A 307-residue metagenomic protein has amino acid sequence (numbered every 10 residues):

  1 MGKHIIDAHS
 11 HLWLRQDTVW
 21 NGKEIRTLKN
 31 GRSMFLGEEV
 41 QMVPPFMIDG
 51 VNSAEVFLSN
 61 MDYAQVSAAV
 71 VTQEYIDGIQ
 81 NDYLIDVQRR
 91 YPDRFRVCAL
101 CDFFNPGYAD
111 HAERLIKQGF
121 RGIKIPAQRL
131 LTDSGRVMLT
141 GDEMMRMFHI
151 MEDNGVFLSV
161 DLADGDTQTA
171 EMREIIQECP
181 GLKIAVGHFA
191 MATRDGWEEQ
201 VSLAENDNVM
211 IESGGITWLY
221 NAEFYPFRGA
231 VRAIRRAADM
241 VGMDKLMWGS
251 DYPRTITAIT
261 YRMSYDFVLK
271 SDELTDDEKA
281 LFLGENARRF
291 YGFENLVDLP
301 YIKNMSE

Functional and structural regions predicted by a protein language model:
K3-A8, R15-Y63, A68, R235-R236 (+2 more regions): Mid-to-C-terminal alpha-helical segments outside catalytic/metal-binding sites
I6-H9, L115, V137, T255: A generic "structured core" feature
H9, M61, L84, V97 (+7 more regions): Divalent metal-coordination and catalytic microenvironments
H9-R15, D161, H188: Histidine-centered divalent metal-coordination motifs
G50-N60, N105-L115, G196: Short, acidic/polar
S67-A68, Y75-D166, M210-W218, E223-F224: Active-site gating/metal-coordination segments in enzymes
L84-R89, I176-A185, M263-S271, S306-E307: Short, electropositive alpha-helical surface patch
R121-G122, V137-M247, N295-E307: Catalytic pocket-lining loop regions of alpha/beta-barrel enzymes, especially the amidohydrolase/enolase/GH5 lineages
